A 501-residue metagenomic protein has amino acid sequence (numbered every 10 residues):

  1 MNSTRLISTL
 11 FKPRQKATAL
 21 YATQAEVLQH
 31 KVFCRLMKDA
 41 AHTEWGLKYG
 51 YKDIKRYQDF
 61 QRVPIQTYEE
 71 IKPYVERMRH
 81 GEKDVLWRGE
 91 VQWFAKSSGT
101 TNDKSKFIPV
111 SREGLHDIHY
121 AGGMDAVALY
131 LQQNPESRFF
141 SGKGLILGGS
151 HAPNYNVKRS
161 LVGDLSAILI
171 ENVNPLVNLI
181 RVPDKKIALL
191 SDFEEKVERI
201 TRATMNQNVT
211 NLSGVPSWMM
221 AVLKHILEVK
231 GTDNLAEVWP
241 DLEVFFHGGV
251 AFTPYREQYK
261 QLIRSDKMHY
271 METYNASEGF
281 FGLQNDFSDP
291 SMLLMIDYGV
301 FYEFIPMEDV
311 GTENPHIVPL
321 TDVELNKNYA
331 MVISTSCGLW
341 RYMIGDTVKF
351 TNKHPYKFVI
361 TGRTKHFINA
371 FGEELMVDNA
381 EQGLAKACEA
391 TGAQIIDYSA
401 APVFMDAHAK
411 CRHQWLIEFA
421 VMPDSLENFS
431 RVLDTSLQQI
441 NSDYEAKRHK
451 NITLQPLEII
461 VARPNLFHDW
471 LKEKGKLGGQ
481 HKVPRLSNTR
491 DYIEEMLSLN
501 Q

Functional and structural regions predicted by a protein language model:
M1-L47, K52, D59-Q66, P73-G81 (+1 more regions): Active-site glycine/GP-rich loop and adjacent strand/helix microenvironment that borders small-molecule binding pockets
V27, K31-F94, S105-V110, D117 (+2 more regions): Active-site diphosphate/adenylate-binding microenvironment
K83-D84, D103-G114, E237, V244 (+1 more regions): Non-catalytic, beta-rich accessory domains that mediate macromolecular interactions or localization
A95-T101: Conserved helicase ATPase motor motifs in RecA-like P-loop NTPase domains
K104, F140-G142, D241-L242, M268: Short coil/turn connectors at secondary-structure junctions
H119-G122, R199: Hydrophobic alpha-helical transmembrane segments of membrane proteins
G122-V127, S288: Short, basic alpha-helical nucleic acid-contact segments in DNA-binding proteins and DNA transaction factors
L129-P175: Conserved AMP-binding loop of ANL adenylate-forming enzymes
